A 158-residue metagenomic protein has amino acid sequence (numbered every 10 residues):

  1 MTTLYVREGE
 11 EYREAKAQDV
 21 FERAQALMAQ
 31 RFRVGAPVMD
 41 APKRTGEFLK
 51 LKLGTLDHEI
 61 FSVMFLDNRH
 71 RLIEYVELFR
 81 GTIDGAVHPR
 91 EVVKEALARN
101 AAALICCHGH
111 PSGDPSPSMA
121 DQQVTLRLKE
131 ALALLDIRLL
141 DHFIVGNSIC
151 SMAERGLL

Functional and structural regions predicted by a protein language model:
T2-A26, R44-E47, R69, F79-L158: Active-site-proximal loop/helix of nucleotide/amide-processing enzymes and allied scaffolds
R31-E95: Glycine-rich, small/polar surface segments that engage phosphate groups of diverse ligands
